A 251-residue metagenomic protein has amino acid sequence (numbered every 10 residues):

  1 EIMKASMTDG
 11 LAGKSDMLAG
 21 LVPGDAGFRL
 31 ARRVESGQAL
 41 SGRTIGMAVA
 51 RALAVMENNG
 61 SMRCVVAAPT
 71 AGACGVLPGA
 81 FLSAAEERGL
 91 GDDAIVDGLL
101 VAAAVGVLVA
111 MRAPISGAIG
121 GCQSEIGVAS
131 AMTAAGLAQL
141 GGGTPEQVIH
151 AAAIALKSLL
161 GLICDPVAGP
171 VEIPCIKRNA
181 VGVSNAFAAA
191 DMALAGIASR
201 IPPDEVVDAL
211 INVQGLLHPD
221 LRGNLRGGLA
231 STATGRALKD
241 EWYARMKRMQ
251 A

Functional and structural regions predicted by a protein language model:
E1-R63, G196-S199, P203-A251: Generic N-terminal targeting/processing segments that precede catalytic cores or assembly contacts
S36, L40, P69-C74, E86 (+1 more regions): Glycine- and small hydrophobic-enriched segments that form the cores of compact globular domains
R43-G60, A94-A113, S158-P166, A237: Acidic-glycine-rich active-site phosphate/pyrophosphate-binding loop
M62-A80, S124-A129: Conserved phosphate/anionic-ligand binding catalytic regions in large, soluble enzymes, centered on
M62-V65, I115-G121, P170-I173: Active-site-adjacent structural elements in folded domains
P78-L90, A134-G142: Alpha-helical support elements that line or immediately flank enzyme active sites and cofactor-binding pockets
A110, P114-Q123, A129-S130, A134-G136: N-terminal glycine-/lysine-enriched basic segments
S130, A135, Q139-A251: Functionally critical mobile loop/hinge segments
